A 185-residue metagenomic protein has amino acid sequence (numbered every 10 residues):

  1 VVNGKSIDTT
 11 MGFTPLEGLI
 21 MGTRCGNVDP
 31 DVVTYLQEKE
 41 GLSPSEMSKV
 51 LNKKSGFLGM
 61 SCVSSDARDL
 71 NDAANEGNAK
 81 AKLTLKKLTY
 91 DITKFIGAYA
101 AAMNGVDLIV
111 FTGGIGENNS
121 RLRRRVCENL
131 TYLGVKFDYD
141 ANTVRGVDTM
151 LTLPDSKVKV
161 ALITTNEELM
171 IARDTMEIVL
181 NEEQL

Functional and structural regions predicted by a protein language model:
V1-E38: Glycine-rich phosphate-binding loop of actin/hexokinase-like ATP-binding domains
G22-G26, Q37, M60, K82-L85 (+2 more regions): Hydrophobic alpha-helical scaffolding
D29-P30, P44-S45, V63-A67, R123 (+1 more regions): Alpha-helix initiation and N-capping motif
V32-L36, E46, V50, D69 (+3 more regions): Alpha-helical scaffold segments in soluble metabolic enzymes
Q37-V63: Oxyanion-binding "anion nests"
K39-E46, A74-K80, N181-L185: Short, glycine- and charge-enriched coil/turn segments that flank and shape catalytic ligand pockets
K49, G56-M60, A67-A102: Adenine-nucleotide phosphate-binding core of ATP-dependent small-molecule kinases
K82, K86-V106, V110, G116-L185: Internal helix-turn-beta structural module
